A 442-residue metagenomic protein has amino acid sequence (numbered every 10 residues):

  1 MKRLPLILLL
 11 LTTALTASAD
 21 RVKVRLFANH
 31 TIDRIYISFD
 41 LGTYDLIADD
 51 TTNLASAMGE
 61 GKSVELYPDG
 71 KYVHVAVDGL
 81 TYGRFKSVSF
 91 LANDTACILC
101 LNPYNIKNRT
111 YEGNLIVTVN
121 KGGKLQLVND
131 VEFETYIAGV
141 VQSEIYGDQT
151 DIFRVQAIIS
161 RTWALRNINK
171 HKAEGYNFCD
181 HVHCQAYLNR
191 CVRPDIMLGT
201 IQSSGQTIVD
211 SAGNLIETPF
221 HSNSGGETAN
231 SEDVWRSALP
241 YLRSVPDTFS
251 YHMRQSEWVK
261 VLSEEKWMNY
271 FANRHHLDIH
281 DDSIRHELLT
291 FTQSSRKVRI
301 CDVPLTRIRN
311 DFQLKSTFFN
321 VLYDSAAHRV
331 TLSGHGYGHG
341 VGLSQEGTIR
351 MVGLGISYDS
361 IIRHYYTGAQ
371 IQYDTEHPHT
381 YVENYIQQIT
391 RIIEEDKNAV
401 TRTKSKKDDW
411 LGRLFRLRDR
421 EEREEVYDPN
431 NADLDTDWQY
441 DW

Functional and structural regions predicted by a protein language model:
L4-I7, L11, A17-W442: Conserved, single-site charged/polar hotspot
